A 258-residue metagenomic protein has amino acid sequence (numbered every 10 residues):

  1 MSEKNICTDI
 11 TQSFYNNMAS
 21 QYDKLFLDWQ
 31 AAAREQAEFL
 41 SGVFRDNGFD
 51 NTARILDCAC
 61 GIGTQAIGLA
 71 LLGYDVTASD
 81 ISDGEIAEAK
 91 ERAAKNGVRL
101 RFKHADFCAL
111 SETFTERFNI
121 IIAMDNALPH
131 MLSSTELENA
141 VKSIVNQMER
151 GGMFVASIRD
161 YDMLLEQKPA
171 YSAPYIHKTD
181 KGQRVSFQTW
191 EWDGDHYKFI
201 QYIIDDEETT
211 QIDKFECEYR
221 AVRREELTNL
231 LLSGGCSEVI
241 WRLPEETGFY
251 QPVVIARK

Functional and structural regions predicted by a protein language model:
S2-N51: Conserved class I S-adenosyl-L-methionine
N51-A59: Conserved class I S-adenosyl-L-methionine
T64-L110: Class I SAM-dependent methyltransferase SAM/SAH-binding core
E112-I120: A short acidic, Gly/Pro-enriched loop at the edge of an enzyme's catalytic core that lines a small-molecule cofactor
N119-T135: A short SAM/SAH-binding and catalytic strip from SAM-dependent methyltransferases
E138-R150: A short glycine-rich, Lys/Arg-flanked "PGG" loop and its adjoining helix->strand segment in the class I
V155-E226: SAM-dependent methyltransferase
R220-K258: C-terminal lobe and adjacent flexible extensions of AdoMet/dcAdoMet transferase-like proteins
